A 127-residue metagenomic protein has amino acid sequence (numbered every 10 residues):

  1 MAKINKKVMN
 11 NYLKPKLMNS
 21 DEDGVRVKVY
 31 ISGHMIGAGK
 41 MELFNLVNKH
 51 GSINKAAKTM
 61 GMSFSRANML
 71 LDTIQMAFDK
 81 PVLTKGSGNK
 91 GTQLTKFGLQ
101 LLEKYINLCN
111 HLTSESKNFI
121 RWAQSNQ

Functional and structural regions predicted by a protein language model:
M18-S32: Short, Lys/Arg-enriched N-terminal segment that forms or immediately precedes the first helix of a structured domain
V47-K55: Short helix-boundary/capping micro-motifs
K58: Alpha-helical residues within the helix-turn-helix
G61-S63: Central "turn" residue of the DNA-binding helix-turn-helix
L70: Residues within the DNA-recognition helix of helix-turn-helix
Q75-D79: C-terminal flanking helix
K85-N107: Basic, amphipathic "hinge/linker" alpha-helix immediately C-terminal to the N-terminal HTH DNA-binding motif
L101-Q127: Helix-turn-helix/homeodomain-like alpha-helical modules used for DNA recognition and transcription-factor dimerization
